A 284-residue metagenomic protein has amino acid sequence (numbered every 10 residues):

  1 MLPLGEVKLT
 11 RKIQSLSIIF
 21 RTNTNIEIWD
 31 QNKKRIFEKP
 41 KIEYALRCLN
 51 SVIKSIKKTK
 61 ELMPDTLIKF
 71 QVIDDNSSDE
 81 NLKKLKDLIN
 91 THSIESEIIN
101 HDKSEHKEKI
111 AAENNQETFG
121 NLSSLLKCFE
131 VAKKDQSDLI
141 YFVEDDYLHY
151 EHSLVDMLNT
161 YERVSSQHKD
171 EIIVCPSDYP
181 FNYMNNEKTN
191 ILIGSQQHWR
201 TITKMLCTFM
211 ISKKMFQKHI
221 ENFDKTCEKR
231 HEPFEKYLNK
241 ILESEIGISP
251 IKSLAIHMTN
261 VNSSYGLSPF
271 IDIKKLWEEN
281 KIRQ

Functional and structural regions predicted by a protein language model:
M1-K54: N-proximal low-complexity "stem/linker" segments adjacent to membrane-targeting elements
L16, S55-Q71: Short loop->beta transition adjacent to catalytic acidic/histidine clusters or analogous donor-positioning motifs
E27-E43, I110-E117, F223-E228: Short, flexible/disordered intra-domain loops and linkers
K33, S78-S137: Active-site-proximal specificity loops/subdomain of glycosyltransferases
P64-S77, N100-K103: Short beta-strand/loop segment that forms part of the nucleotide-sugar
A111, N121, A132, L139-Y141 (+1 more regions): Conserved catalytic core of nucleotide-sugar-dependent glycosyltransferases
D146-L148: A short, conserved beta-strand element in the Rossmann-like catalytic core that flanks the donor/metal-binding loop
K213-Q284: C-terminal catalytic/acceptor-binding lobe
